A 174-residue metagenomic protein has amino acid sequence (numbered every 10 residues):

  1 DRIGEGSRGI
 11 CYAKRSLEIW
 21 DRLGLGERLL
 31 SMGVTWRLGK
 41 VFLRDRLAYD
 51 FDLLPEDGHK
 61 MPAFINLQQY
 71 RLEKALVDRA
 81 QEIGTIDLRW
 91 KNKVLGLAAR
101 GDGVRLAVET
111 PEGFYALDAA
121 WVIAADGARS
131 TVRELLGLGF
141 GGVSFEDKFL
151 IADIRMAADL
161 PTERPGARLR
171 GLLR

Functional and structural regions predicted by a protein language model:
D1: N-terminal Rossmann-like FAD-binding beta1-loop-alpha1 element of flavoenzymes
E5-Q81, K91, L95-A98: Active-site-adjacent segment of FAD-dependent monooxygenases/related oxidoreductases
L30, D87-R89, G141: General small-molecule cofactor/ligand-binding pocket signal
D78, F114, W121, A125-R174: Conserved FAD-binding catalytic core of PHBH/FMO-like flavoproteins
G96-L117, V122: Conserved beta-strand-loop-beta-strand element in the redox core of flavoprotein oxidoreductases
